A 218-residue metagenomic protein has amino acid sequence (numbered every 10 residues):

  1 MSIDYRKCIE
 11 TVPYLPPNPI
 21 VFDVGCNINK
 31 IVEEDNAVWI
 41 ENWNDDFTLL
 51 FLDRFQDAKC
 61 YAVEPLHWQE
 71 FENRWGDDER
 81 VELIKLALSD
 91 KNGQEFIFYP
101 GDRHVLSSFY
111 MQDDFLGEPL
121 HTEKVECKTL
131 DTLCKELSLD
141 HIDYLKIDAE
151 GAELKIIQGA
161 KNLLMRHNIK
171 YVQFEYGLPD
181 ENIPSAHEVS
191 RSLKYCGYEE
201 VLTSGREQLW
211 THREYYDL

Functional and structural regions predicted by a protein language model:
M1-L218: Phosphate/nucleotide-binding beta-alpha loop and adjacent structural elements of enzyme active sites
